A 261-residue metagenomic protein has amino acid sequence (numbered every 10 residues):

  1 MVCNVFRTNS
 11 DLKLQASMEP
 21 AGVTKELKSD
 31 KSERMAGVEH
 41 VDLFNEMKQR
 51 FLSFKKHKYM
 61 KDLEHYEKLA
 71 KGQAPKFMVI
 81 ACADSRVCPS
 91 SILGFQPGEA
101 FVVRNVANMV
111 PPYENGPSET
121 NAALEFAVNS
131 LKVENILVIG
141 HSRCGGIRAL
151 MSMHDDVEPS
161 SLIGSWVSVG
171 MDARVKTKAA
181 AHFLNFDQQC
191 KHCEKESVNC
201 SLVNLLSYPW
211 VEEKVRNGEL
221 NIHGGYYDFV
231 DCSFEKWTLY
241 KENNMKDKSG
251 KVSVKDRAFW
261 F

Functional and structural regions predicted by a protein language model:
V2-P75, G98, N108-E134, G145-F261: Divalent-metal-activated hydrolytic enzyme cores
I80-C82, R104-N105, L137-S142, H223-D228: Short beta-strand segments
R86-V106: Catalytic core of membrane glycerolipid acyltransferases/transacylases, capturing the structured, soluble-facing
